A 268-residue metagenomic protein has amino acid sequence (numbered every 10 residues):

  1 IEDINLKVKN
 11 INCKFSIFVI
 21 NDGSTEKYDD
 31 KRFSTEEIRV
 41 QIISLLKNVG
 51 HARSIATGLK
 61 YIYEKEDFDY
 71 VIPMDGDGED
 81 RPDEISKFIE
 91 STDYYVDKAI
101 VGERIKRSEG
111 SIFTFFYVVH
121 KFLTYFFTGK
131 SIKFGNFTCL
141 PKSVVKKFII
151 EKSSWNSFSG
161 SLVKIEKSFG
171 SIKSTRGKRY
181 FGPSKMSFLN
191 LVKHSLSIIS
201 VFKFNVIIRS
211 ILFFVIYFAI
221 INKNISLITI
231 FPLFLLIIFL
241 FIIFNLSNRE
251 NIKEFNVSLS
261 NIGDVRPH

Functional and structural regions predicted by a protein language model:
E2-K14: Short, acidic, metal-binding catalytic loop of nucleotide-sugar glycosyltransferases
I4, G58, D77, L123 (+2 more regions): Residue-level signature of catalytic and energy-coupling elements of molecular machines, predominantly ATP/GTP-dependent
C13-S24, I43-S44: Short beta-strand/loop segment that forms part of the nucleotide-sugar
N21-D29, G78-E79: A conserved acidic beta->alpha catalytic loop
L45-K47, H51-Y61, Y70-P73, E79-N156 (+1 more regions): Acceptor/aglycone-binding surface of glycosyltransferases and processive sugar-polymer synthases
T92, S143-N205: Catalytic donor/gating beta->alpha subdomain of glycosyltransferases that bind UDP-sugars
F113-T128, N190-F204, I208: Short hydrophobic helices that act as membrane-entry/anchoring signals
I207-H268: Terminal low-complexity segments of carbohydrate-biosynthetic enzymes
